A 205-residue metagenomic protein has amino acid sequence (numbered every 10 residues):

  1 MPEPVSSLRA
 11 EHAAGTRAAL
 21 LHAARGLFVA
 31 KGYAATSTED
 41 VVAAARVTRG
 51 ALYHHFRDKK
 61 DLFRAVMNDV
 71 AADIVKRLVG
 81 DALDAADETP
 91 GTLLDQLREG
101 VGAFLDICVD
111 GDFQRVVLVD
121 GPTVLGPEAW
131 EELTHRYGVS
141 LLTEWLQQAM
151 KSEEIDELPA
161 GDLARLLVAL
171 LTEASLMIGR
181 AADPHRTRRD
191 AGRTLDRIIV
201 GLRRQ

Functional and structural regions predicted by a protein language model:
M1-K31, A35-V47, K60-R64, D87: Basic, helix-initiating cap at the start of DNA-binding domains
A30-A34, G111, S152-E153: Short coil/turn segments at alpha/beta junctions that flank glycine-rich nucleotide-binding fingerprints
R46-F56: Short hydrophobic/aromatic patch on the recognition helix
R64-V70: Alpha-helical DNA-contacting segments of helix-turn-helix folds
A65, V79-D110, L163-L167: Hydrophobic alpha-helical connector segments
A72-K76, D95, E99, L118 (+4 more regions): Amphipathic alpha-helical packing segments from all-alpha helical-bundle domains
D106-D110, T143-E144, Q148, L167-H185 (+1 more regions): Amphipathic C-terminal alpha-helical segment
C108-E128, L176, R180: Amphipathic alpha-helical segments used for helix-helix packing
